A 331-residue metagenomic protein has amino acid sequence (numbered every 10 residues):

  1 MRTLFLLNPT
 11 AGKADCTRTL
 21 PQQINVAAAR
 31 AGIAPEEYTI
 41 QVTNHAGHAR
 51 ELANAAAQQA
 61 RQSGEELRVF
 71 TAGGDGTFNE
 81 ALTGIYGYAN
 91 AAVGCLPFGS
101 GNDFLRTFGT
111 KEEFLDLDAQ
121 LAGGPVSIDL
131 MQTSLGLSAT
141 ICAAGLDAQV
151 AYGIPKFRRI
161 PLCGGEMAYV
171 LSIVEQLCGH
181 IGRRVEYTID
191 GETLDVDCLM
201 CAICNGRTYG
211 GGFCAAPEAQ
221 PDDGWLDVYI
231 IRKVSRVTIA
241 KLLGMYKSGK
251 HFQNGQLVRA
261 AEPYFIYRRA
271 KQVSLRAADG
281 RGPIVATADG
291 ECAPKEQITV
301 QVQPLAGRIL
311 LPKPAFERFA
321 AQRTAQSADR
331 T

Functional and structural regions predicted by a protein language model:
M1-V69, N79, F316, R323-T331: ATP/NTP phosphate-donor binding region
P9, A72-G74, L96-F98: Glycine-rich beta-strand-to-loop/alpha-helix junction loops that act as flexible
G12-C16, G210, I309: Short N-terminal binding/cap micro-motifs at the start of the first secondary-structure element
T43, Y86-I203: Catalytic core of DAGKc-family lipid kinases
T77-A89: Short Gly/Thr/Asp-enriched flexible loops that form oxyanion-binding sites at enzyme active sites
A143, D147, A202-A216, E291-C292: Glycine-rich phosphate/pyrophosphate-binding beta-alpha loops
R158-A168, G211-G212, P217-A240: Gly/Ser/Thr-rich active-site loops/lids in small-molecule metabolic enzymes that frequently grip phosphoryl groups
I189, Q220, I230-T331: ATP/nucleoside-binding phosphotransfer catalytic cores, i.e., glycine-rich phosphate-binding loops
